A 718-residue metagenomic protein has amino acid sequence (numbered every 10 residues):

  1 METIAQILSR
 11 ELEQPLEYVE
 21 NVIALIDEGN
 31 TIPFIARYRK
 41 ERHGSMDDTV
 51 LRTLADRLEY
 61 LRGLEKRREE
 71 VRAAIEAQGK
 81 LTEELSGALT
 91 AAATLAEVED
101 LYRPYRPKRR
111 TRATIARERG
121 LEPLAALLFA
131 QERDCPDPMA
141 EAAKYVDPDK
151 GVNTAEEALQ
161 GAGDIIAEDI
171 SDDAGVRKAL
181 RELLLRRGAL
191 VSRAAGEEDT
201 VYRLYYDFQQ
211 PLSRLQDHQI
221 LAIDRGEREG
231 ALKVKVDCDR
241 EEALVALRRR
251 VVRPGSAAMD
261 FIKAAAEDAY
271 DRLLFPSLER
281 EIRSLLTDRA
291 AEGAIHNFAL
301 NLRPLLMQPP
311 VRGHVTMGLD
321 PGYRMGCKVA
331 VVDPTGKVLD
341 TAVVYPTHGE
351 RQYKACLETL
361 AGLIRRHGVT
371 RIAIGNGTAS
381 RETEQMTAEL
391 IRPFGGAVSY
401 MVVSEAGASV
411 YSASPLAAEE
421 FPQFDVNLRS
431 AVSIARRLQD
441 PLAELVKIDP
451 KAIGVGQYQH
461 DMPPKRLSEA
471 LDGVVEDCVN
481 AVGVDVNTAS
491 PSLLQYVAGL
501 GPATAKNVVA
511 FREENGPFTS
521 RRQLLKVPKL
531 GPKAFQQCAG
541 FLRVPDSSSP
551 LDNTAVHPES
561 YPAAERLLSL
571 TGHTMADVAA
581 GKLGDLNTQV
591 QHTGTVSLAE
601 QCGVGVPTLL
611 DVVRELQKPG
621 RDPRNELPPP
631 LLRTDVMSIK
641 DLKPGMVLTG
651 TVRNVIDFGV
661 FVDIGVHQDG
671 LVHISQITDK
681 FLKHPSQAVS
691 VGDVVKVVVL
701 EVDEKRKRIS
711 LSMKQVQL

Functional and structural regions predicted by a protein language model:
M1-E20, D27: Generic start-of-chain signal for non-secretory N-termini
I4, D56, R62-K80, T90 (+6 more regions): Long, highly charged, low-complexity intrinsically disordered interaction regions that mediate electrostatic DNA/RNA
P15-L16, E28-G29, L95-A96, L121-E122 (+19 more regions): Short flexible coil/turn linkers enriched for glycine and charged/polar residues that connect secondary-structure
F34, V50-T53, Y60-G318, G322-S412 (+2 more regions): Duplex nucleic acid-engaging cores and interfaces of nucleic-acid transaction enzymes
Y38-K40, F129, D239, P321 (+11 more regions): Short, ordered loop/turn segments at secondary-structure junctions
A74, E99-Y102, G226-D239, R249-L274 (+3 more regions): Structured, non-catalytic alpha/beta "coupling" segments that mediate domain-domain communication and provide generic
E182-A189, L319-Y323, G377-A379, V403-V410 (+5 more regions): A glycine-rich phosphate-binding loop feature that marks nucleotide/adenosyl-phosphate handling sites
V544-L718: Single-stranded RNA-binding regions, centering on S1/OB-family and related RNA-binding modules
